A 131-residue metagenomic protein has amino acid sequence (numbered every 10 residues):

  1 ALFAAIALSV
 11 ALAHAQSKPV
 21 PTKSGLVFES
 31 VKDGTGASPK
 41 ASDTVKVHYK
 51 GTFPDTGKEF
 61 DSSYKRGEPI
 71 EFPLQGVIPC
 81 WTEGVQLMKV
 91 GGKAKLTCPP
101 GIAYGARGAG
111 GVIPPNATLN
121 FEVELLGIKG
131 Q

Functional and structural regions predicted by a protein language model:
A1-Q131: Cross-family detector of peptidyl-prolyl cis-trans isomerase
